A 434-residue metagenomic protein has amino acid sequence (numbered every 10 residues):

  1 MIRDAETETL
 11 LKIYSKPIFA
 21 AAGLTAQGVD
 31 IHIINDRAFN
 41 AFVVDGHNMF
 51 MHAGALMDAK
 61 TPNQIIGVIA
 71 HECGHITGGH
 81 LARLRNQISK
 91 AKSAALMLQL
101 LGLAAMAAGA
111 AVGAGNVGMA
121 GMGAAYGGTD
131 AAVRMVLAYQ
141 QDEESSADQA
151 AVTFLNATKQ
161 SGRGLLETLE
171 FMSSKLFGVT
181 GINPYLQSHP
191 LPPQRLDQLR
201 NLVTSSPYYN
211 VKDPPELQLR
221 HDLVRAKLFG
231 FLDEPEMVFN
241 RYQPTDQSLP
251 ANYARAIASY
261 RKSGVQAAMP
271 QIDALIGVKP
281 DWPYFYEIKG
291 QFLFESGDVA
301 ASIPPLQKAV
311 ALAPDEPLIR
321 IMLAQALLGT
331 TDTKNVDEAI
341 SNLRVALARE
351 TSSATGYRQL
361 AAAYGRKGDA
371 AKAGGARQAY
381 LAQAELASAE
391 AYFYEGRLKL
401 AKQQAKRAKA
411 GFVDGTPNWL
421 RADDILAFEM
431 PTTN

Functional and structural regions predicted by a protein language model:
R3-A5, T9, I31, R134-P317 (+1 more regions): Extracytoplasmic and endomembrane cell-envelope/extracellular-matrix remodeling and assembly machinery
C73-K90: Catalytic Zn2+-binding segment of zinc metalloproteases
A251, F285, I319, G356 (+2 more regions): TPR alpha-solenoid repeat register
R255, K289, L323, L360 (+4 more regions): Structural register within alpha-helical repeat arrays
S263, G297, T331-K334, G368 (+1 more regions): Residue-level detector of the short coil/turn that links helix A to helix B within each tetratricopeptide repeat
A274-L275, K308-A309, V345-A346, A391 (+1 more regions): Canonical positions in the second alpha-helix
